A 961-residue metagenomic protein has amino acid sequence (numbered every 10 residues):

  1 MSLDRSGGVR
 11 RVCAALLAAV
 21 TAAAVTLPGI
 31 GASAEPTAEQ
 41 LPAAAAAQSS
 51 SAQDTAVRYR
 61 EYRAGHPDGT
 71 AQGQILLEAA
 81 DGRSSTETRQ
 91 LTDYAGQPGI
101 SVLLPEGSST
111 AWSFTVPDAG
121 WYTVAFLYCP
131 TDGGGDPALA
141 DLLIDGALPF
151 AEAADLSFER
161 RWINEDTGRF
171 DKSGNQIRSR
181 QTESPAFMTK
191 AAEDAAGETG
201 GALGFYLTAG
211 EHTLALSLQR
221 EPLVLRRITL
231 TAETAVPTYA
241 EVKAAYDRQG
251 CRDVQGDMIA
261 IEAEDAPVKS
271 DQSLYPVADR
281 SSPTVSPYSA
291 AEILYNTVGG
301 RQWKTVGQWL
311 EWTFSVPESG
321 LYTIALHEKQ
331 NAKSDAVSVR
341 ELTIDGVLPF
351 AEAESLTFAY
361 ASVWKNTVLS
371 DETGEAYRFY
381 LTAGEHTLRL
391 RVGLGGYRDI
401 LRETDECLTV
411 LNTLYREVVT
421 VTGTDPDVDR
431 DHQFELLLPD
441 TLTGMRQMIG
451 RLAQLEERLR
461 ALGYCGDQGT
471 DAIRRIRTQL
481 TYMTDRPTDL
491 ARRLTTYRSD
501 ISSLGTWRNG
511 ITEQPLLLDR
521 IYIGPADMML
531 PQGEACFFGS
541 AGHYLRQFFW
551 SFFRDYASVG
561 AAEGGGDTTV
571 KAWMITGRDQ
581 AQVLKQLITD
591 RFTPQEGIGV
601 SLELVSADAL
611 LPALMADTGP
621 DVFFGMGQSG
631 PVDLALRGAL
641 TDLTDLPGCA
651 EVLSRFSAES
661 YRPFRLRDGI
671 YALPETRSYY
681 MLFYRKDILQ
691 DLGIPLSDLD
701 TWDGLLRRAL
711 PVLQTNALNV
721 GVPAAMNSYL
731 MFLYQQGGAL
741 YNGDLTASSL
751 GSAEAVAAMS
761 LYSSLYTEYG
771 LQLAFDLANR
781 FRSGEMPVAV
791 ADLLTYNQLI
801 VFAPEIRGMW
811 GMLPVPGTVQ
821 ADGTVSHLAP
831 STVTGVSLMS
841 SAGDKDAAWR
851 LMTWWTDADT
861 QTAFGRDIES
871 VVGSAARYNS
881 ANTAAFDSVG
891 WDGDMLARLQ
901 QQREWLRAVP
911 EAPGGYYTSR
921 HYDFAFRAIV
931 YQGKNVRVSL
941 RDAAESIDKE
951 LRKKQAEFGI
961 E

Functional and structural regions predicted by a protein language model:
E35-I523: Extracytoplasmic
G146, V339-E341, D345-L348, T834-Y916 (+3 more regions): Mature extracytoplasmic/periplasmic domains
Y464, Q468-A472, Y482, R486 (+4 more regions): C-terminal capping/gating helix-and-loop segments adjacent to ligand/active sites or protein-protein/ligand interfaces
F552-G566, Q628-M681, D691, D703-L706 (+2 more regions): Hinge/lid segment of periplasmic solute-binding proteins
D590-E659, P663, D687, D691-G693 (+6 more regions): Extracytoplasmic "Venus flytrap"/periplasmic binding protein-like
A635-G638, A658-S697, A717, P723-T746 (+5 more regions): Periplasmic solute-binding protein
L710, D744-A774: Glycine-centered hinge/linker elements that transmit conformational signals in sensory and ligand-binding systems
S728, S760-D844, R850: Extracytoplasmic/periplasmic substrate-binding proteins
